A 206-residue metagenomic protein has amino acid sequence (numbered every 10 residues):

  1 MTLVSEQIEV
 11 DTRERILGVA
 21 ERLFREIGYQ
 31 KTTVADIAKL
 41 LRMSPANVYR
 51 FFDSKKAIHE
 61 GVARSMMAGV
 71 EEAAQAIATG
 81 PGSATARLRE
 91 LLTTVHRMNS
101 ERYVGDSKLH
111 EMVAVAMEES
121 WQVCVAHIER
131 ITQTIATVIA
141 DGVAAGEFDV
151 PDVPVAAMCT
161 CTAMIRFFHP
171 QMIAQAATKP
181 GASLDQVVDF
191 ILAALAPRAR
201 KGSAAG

Functional and structural regions predicted by a protein language model:
M1-D11, A199-G206: N-terminal intrinsically disordered/low-complexity leader segments
T2-V4, R15, V19-A57, G61 (+1 more regions): Helix-turn-helix
T12, K55, V62, M66 (+7 more regions): Hydrophobic/aromatic residues within well-ordered alpha-helical segments
V19-L23, T94, M98, A163: Short amphipathic alpha-helical elements of helix-turn-helix/winged-helix folds
G61, Q75-R102, A156-T160, R200: Hydrophobic alpha-helical connector segments
A68-E71, E118-A144, P154-M158, A182: Amphipathic alpha-helical packing segments from all-alpha helical-bundle domains
R87-E90, N99-E119, I173: Amphipathic alpha-helical segments used for helix-helix packing
R97-E101, T132, T137, D141 (+4 more regions): Amphipathic C-terminal alpha-helical segment
